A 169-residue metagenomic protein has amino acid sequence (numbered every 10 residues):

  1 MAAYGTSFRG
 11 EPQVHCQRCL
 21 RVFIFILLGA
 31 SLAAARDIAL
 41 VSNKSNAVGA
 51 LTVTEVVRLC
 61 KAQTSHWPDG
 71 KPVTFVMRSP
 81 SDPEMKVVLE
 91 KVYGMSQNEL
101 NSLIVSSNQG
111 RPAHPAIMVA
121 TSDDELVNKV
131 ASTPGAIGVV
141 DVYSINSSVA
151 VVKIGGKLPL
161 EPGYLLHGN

Functional and structural regions predicted by a protein language model:
Y4-F23: Bacterial N-terminal signal peptides that target proteins for export
F8, F23-F25, F75, Y143: Phenylalanine-focused residue identity feature
V14, A35-R36: Absolute protein N-terminus
L28-A35: Sec/Tat signal peptide C-region and signal peptidase I cleavage site
R36-N169: Exported/periplasmic ABC-transporter solute-binding proteins
